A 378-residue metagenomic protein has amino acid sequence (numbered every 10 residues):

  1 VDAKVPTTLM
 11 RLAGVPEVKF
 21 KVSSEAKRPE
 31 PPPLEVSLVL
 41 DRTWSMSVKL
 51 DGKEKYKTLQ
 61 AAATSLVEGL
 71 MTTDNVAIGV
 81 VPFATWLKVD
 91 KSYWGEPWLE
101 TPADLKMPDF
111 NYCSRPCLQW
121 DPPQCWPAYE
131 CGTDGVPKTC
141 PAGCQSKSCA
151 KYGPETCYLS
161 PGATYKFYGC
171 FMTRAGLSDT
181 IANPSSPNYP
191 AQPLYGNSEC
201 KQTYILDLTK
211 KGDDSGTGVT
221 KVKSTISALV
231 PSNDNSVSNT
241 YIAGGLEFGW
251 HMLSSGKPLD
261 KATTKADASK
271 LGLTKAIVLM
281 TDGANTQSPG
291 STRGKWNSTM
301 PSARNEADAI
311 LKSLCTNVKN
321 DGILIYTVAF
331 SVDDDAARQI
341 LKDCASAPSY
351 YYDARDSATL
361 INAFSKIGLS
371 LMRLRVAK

Functional and structural regions predicted by a protein language model:
V1-P29: Extended low-complexity, polyampholyte segments enriched in Ser/Thr/Pro and acidic residues
V1-V5, A26-R28, L38-L40, P82 (+1 more regions): Flexible glycine-/small-residue-rich
M10-A13, L34-L38: Short, charged, solvent-exposed linker or helix-capping segments at domain edges/interfaces that act as flexible hinges
L34-E35, T43-M280, A284-Y326, S331 (+5 more regions): Divalent-cation-coordinating short motifs within acidic/hydroxyl- or histidine-rich contexts, strongest in von
